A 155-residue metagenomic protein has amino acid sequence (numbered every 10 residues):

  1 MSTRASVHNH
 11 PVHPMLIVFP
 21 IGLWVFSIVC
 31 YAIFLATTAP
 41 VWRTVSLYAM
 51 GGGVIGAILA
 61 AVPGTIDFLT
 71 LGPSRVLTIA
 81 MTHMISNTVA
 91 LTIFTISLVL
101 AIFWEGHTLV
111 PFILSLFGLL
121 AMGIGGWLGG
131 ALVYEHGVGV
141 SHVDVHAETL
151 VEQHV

Functional and structural regions predicted by a protein language model:
M1-V155: Polytopic transmembrane helical bundles with strong interfacial aromatic enrichment
